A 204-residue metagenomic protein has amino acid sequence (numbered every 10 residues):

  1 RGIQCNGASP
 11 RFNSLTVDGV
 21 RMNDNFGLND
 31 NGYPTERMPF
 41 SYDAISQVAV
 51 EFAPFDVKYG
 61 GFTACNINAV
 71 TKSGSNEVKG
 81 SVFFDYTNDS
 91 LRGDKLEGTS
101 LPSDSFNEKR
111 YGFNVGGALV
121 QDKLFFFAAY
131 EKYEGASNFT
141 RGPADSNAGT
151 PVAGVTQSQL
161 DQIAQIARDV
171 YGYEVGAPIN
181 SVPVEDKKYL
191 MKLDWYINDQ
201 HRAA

Functional and structural regions predicted by a protein language model:
R1-D24, E36, F62-K72: Extracytoplasmic beta-strand/coil segments of soluble accessory domains associated with Gram-negative outer-membrane
R11-N13, A44, G74-V78, D122-L124 (+2 more regions): Outer-envelope beta-barrel architecture signal
M22-E51, K95-F106: Short acidic/polar hinge/loop motifs at secondary-structure boundaries that mediate gating or recognition
G27-N29, D43-Q47, S90-L96, Q165-E174 (+1 more regions): Flexible, solvent-exposed coil segments and beta strand-coil junctions, predominantly the extracellular/periplasmic
T35, D56, S100-P102, P178-S181: Outer-membrane beta-barrel domain signature
R37-T87, G93, R110-K123: A beta-strand signature from Gram-negative outer-membrane beta-barrel systems, especially the internal plug domain
Y42, Y59-G61, S103-E108, S181-E185 (+1 more regions): Short sequence motifs at beta-strands and strand-loop junctions characteristic of Gram-negative outer-membrane
Y133-A204: Outer-membrane beta-barrel domain signature, strongest for Gram-negative TonB-dependent receptors and also present
